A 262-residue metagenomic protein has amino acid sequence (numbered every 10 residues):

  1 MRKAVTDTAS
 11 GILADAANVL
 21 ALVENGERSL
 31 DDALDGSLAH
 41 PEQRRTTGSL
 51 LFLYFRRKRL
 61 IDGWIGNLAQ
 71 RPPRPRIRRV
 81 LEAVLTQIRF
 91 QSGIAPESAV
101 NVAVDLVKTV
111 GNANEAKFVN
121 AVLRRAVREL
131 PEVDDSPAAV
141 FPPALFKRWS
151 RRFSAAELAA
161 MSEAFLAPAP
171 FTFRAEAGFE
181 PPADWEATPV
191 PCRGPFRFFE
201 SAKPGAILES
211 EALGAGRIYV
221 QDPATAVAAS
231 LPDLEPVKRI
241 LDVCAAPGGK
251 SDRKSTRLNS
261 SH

Functional and structural regions predicted by a protein language model:
M1-E209: Class I Rossmann-like S-adenosyl-L-methionine
D184-R257: Rossmann-like S-adenosyl-L-methionine
L258-H262: Positively charged, low-complexity/disordered segments
